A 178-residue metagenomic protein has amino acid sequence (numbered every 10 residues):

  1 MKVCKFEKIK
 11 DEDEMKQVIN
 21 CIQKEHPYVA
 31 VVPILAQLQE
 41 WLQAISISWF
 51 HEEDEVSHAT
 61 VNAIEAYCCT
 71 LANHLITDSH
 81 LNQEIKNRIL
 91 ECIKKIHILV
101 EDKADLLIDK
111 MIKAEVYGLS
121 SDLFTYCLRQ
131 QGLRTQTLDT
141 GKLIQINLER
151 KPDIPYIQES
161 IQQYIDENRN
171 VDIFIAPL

Functional and structural regions predicted by a protein language model:
M1-L178: Nucleotide/pyrophosphate-binding catalytic subdomain
